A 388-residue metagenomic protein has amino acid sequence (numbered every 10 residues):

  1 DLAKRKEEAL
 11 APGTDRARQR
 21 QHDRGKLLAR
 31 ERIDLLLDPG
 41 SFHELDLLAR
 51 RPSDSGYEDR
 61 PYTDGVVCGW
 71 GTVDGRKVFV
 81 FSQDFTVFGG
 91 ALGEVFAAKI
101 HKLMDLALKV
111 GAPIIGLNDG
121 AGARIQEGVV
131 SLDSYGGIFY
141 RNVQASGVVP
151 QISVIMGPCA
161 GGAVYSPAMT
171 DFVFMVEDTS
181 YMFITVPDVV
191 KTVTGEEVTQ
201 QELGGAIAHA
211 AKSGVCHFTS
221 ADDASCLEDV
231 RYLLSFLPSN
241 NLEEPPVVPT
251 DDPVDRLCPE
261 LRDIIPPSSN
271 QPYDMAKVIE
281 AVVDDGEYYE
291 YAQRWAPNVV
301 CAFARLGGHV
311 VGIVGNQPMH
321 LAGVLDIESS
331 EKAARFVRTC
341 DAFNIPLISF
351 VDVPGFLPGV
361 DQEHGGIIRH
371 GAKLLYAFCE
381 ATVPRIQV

Functional and structural regions predicted by a protein language model:
D1-V388: Ligand-binding clefts of soluble mixed alpha/beta catalytic domains
